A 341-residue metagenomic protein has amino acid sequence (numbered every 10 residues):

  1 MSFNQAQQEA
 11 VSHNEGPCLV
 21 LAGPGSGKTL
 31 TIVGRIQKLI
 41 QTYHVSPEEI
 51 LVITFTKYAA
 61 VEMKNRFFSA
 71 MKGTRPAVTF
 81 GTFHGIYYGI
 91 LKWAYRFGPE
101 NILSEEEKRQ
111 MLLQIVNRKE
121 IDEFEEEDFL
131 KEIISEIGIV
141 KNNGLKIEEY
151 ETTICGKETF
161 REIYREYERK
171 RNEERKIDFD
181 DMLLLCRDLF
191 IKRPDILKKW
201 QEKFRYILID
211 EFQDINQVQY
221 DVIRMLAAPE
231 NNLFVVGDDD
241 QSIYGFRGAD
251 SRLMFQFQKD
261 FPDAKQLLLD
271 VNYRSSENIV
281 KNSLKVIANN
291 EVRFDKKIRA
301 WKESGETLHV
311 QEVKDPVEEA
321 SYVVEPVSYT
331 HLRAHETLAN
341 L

Functional and structural regions predicted by a protein language model:
M1-G98, K198, K281-L284: P-loop NTPase Walker
M1-S12, G16-V20, L51, A59 (+3 more regions): Conserved helicase NTPase motor core
V20, P24-I32, I36, P262-K265 (+1 more regions): Helicase P-loop NTPase motor core
R35, E62-A70, I86-I90, M111-I115 (+5 more regions): Alpha-helical scaffold elements adjacent to nucleotide-binding pockets in ATP/GTP-utilizing enzyme cores
V45-E49, P76, P229-N231, D239-D240 (+2 more regions): Short glycine-/polar-rich loops that comprise or flank the Walker A/P-loop and associated switch/sensor motifs
A59, M63, K108, F129 (+7 more regions): Helical mechanochemical/support elements of P-loop NTPase systems and associated helical scaffolds
R75-A77, Y95-D181, Q266-L268, N272 (+1 more regions): ATP-hydrolysis module of ASCE/P-loop NTPase motor domains, specifically the Walker B Asp-Glu catalytic pair
E125, N142-L145, E230-N231, V286-I298: Proline-centered turn/helix-capping motifs that create local helix->coil transitions or kinks
